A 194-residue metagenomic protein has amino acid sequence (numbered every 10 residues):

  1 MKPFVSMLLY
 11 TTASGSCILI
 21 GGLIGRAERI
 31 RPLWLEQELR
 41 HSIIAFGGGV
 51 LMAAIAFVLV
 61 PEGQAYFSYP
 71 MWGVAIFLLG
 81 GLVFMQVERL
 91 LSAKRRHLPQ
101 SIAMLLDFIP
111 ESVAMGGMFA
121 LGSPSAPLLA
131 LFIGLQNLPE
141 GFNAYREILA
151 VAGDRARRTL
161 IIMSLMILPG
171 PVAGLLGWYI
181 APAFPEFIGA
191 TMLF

Functional and structural regions predicted by a protein language model:
M1-F194: Intrinsically disordered, metal-sensing/regulatory segments
